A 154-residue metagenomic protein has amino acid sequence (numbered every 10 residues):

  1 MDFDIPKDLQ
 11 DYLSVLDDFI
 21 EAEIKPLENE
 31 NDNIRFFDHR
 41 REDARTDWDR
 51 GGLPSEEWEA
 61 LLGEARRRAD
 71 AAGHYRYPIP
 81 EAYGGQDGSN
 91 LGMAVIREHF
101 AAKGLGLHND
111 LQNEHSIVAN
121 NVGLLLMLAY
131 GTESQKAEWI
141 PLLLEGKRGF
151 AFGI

Functional and structural regions predicted by a protein language model:
M1-I117, S134-E145: Amphipathic, small/basic residue-rich leader segments at the start of a protein or domain
H99-F100, Y130-G131, I154: Fold-independent oxyanion-binding glycine-rich loops and adjacent beta-strand/coil segments at enzyme active sites
S116-L124: Short, conserved phosphate-binding/catalytic loop or strand-edge motifs used in phosphoryl-/nucleotidyl-transfer
G123-Y130, F152: Flexible, glycine-rich active-site loops centered on histidine and acidic residues that chelate a metal or position
G146-I154: A short, Trp-centered hydrophobic/proline-enriched beta-strand micro-motif
